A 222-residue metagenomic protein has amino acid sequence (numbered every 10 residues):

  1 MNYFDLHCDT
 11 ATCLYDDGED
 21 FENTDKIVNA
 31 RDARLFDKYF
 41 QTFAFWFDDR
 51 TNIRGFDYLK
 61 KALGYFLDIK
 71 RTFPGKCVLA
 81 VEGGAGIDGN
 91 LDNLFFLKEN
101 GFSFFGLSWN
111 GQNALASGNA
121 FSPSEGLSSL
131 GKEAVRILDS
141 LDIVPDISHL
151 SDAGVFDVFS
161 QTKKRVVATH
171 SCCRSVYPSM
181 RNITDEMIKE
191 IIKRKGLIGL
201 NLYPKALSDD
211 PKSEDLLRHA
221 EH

Functional and structural regions predicted by a protein language model:
M1-S124, R174, P178-H222: N-terminal hydrophobic targeting/anchoring segments and the immediately downstream early-domain regions of hydrolases
N90-L94, S151-K164, Y177: Distinct, well-ordered alpha-helical segments
S124-R136: Active-site glycine-rich loop that binds ribose-phosphate moieties when present
E133-S140, E186-I191: Catalytic-core regions built around general acid/base machinery
I143-L150: Catalytic beta/alpha-barrel core
R165-S171: Short hydrophobic/aromatic-enriched beta-strand-loop microsegments
